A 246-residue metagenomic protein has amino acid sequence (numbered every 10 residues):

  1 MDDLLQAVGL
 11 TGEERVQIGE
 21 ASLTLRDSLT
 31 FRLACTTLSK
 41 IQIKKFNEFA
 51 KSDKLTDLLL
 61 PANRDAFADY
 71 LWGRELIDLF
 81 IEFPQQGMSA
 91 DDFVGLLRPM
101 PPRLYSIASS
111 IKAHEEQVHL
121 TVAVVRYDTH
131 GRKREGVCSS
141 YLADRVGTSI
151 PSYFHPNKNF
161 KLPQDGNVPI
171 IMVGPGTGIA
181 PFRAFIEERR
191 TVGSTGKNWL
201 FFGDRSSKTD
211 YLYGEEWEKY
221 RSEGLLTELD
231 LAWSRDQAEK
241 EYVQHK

Functional and structural regions predicted by a protein language model:
M1-K246: FNR-like FAD-binding dehydrogenase module
